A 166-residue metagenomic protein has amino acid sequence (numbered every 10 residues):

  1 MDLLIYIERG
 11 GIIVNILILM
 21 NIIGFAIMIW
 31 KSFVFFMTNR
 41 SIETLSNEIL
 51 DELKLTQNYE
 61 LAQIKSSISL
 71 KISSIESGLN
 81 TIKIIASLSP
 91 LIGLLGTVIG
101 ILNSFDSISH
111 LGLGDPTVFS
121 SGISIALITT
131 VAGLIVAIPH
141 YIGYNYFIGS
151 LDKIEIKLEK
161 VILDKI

Functional and structural regions predicted by a protein language model:
M1-E48, E52, S73-E155, K160: Hydrophobic alpha-helical transmembrane segments of small proteolipidic membrane proteins, enriched in energy-coupled
D51-E60, L163-I166: Cytosolic juxtamembrane regulatory segments of multi-pass membrane proteins
L55-N80: Acidic, Ser/Thr-rich low-complexity segments on the non-lumenal side of membrane proteins
